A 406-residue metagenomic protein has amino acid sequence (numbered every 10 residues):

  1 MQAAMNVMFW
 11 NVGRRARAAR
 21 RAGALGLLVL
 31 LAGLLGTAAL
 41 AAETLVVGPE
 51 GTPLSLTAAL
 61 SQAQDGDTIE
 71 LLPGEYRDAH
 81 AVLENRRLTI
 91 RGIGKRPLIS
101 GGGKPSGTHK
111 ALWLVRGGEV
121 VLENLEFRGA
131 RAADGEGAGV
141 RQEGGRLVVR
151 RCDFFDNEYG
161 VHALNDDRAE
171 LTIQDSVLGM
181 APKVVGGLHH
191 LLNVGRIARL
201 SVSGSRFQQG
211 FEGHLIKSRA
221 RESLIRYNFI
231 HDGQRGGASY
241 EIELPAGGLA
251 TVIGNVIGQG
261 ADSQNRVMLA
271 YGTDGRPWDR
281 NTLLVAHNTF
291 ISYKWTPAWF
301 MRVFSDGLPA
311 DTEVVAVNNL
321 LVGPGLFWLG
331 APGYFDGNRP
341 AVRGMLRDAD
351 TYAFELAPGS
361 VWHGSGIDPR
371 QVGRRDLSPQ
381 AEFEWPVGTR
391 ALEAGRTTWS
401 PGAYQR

Functional and structural regions predicted by a protein language model:
M1-R20: N-terminal secretory signal peptides that target proteins for export/translocation
A24-G36: Bacterial N-terminal signal peptides
T37-A41: Sec/Tat signal peptide C-region and signal peptidase I cleavage site
E43-L72, Y76-D78, S360-H363: Acidic Gly/Asp/Thr-rich repetitive segments characteristic of extracellular carbohydrate-active and adhesion proteins
T44, G48-L54, T68-E70, R86-G135 (+1 more regions): Right-handed parallel beta-helix/beta-spiral solenoid domain characteristic of secreted/periplasmic
G74-Y76, G94-R96, G366-R370: Acidic glycine-/aspartate-rich tracts in secreted/extracellular proteins
H80-A81, L98-V115, F127-E355, G359-S360 (+2 more regions): Glycine- and acidic/polar-rich repeat regions and solenoidal domains
G359-R406: Surface beta-loop-beta hairpin patches that serve as ligand-binding interfaces in beta-rich domains
